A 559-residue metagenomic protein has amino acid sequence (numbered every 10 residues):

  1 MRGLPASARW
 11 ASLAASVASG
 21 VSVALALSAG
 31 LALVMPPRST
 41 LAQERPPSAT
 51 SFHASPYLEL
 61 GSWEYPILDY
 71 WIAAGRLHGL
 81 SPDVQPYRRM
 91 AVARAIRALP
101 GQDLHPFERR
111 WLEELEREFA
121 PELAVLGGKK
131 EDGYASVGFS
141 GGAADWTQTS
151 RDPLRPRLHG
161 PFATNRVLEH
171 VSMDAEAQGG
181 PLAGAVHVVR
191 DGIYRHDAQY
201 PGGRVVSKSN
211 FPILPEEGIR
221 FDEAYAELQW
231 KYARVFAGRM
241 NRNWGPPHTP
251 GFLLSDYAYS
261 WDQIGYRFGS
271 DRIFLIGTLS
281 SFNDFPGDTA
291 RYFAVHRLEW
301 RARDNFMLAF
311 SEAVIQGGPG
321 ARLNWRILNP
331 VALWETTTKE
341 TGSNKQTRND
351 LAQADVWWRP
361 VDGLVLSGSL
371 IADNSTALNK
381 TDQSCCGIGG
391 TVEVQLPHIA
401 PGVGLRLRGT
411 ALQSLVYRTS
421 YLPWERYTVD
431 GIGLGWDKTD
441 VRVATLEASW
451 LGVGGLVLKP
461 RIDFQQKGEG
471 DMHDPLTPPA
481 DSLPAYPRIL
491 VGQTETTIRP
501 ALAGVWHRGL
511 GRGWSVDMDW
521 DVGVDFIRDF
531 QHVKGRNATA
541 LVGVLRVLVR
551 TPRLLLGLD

Functional and structural regions predicted by a protein language model:
M1-A15: N-terminal secretory signal peptides that target proteins for export/translocation
A14-P36: Bacterial N-terminal signal peptides
S55, A74-D83, Y87-M90, R97-M307 (+4 more regions): Outer-membrane beta-barrel channel domains
Y65-A74: Mature N-terminal segment immediately following signal peptide/propeptide cleavage in secreted/periplasmic
G138-R166, H170-D174, H196-N210, L323 (+5 more regions): Outer-membrane beta-barrel proteins, especially TonB-dependent receptors
N243, L254, A258-G431, K438-L446 (+3 more regions): Signature for the C-terminal beta-barrel architecture of outer-membrane proteins
L298, A538-D559: Outer-membrane beta-barrel "beta-signal"
